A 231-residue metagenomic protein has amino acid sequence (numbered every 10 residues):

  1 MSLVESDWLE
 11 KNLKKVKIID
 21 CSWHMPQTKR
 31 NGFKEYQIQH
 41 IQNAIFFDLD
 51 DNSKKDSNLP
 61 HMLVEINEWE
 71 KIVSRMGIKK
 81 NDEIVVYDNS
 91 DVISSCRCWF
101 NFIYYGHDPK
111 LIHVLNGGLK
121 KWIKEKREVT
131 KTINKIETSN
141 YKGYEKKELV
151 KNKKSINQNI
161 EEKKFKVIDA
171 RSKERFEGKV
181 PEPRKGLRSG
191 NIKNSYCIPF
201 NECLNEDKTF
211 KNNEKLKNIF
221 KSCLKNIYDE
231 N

Functional and structural regions predicted by a protein language model:
S2-E5, K11, S53, L119-K193: Active-site neighborhoods of enzymes that stabilize oxyanions during catalysis
D7-G32, K166: Hydrophobic alpha-helical membrane-insertion signals
K17, E83, F165-K166, N231: Structural motif
I18, A44-F46, I112-V114, V167 (+1 more regions): Conserved beta-strand scaffold positions in the cores of enzyme catalytic domains, especially in NTP/NDP-utilizing
W23-M25, D51, S172, E202: Short, glycine/acidic-enriched loop or turn micro-motifs at the edges of active sites
I38-I41, I45-M76: Aromatic- and Gly/Pro-rich amphipathic surface segment
P60-N159, C223-N231: Thiolate-centered catalytic microenvironments shared by cysteine-dependent enzyme domains
R188-N231: Glycine/small-residue-rich hydrophobic helix-like segments
